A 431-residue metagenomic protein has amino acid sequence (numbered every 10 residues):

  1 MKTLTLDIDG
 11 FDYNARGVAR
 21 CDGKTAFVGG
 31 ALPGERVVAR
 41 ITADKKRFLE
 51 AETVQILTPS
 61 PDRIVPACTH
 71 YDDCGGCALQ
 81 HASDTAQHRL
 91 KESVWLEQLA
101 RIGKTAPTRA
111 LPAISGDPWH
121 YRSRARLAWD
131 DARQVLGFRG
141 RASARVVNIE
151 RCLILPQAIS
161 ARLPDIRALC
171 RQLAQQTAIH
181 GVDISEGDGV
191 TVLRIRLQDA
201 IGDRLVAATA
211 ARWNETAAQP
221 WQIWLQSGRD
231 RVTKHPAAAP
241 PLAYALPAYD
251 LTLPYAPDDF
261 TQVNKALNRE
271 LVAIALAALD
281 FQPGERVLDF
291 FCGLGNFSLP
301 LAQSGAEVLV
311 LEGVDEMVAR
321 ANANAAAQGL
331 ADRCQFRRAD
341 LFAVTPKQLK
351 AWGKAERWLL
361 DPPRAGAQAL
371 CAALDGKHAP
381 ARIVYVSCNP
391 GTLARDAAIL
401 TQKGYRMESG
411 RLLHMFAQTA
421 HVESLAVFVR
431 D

Functional and structural regions predicted by a protein language model:
M1-H70, S143, D332-Q335, L341-A343: Terminal RNA-binding accessory module
T3, G10-Y13, Q172, A200-D431: Rossmann-like S-adenosyl-L-methionine
D22, K45, W129-V135, R141-S143 (+3 more regions): Short acidic-glycine loop/turn motifs at beta-strand connectors
V38-R40, R126, L288: Hydrophobic beta-strand signal
V54-P66, D72-I179: Extended interfacial segments that mediate partner engagement and assembly in macromolecular machines
L111-P118, G181-I184, G228-V232, R411-M415: Short, solvent-exposed loop/turn elements at beta->coil junctions and helix N-caps that rim active or binding pockets
V146-H180, E186-V190, D199-W224: Internal alpha/beta scaffold segment
